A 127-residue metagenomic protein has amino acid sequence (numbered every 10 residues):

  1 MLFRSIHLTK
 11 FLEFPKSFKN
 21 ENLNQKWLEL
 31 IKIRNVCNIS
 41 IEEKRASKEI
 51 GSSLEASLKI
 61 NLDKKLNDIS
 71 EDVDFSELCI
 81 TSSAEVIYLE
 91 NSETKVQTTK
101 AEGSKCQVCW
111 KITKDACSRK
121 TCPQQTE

Functional and structural regions predicted by a protein language model:
M1-S40, S47-K64, L89-Q97, A116: Acidic, turn-prone loop/beta-hairpin segments
I41, W110: Histidine-centered, metal-coordinating catalytic motifs and their short helical/loop contexts
E55-C79: Extended, charged helical/alpha-beta scaffold domains that provide interaction surfaces
V73-Q107: C-terminal edge-of-domain segments
A84, K120-T121, Q125: Terminal, compositionally biased segments used for targeting/anchoring and flexible tails
C106-C109, R119-C122: Short cysteine-rich clusters marking metal-coordination/redox-active sites
K111-C117, E127: Short functional micro-motifs and their immediate structural scaffolds
